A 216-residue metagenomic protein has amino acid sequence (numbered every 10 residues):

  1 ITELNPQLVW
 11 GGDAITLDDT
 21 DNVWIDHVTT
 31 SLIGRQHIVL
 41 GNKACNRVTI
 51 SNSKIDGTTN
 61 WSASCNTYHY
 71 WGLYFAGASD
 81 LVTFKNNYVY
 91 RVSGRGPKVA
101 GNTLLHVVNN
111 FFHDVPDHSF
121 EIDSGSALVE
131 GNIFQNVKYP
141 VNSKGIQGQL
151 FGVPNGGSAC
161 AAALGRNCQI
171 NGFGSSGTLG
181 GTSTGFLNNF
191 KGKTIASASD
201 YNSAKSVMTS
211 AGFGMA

Functional and structural regions predicted by a protein language model:
I1-L4, D19-R35, C45-C65, H69-Y74 (+4 more regions): Right-handed parallel beta-helix
P6-T20, G41-N42: Extracellular beta-strand-rich solenoid/capping regions of secreted or surface-exposed proteins that bind or remodel
H37-V39: Aromatic-rich beta-strand patches that line glycan-recognition/binding surfaces of extracellular proteins
L128-A216: Long, ordered, amphipathic alpha-helical scaffolds
